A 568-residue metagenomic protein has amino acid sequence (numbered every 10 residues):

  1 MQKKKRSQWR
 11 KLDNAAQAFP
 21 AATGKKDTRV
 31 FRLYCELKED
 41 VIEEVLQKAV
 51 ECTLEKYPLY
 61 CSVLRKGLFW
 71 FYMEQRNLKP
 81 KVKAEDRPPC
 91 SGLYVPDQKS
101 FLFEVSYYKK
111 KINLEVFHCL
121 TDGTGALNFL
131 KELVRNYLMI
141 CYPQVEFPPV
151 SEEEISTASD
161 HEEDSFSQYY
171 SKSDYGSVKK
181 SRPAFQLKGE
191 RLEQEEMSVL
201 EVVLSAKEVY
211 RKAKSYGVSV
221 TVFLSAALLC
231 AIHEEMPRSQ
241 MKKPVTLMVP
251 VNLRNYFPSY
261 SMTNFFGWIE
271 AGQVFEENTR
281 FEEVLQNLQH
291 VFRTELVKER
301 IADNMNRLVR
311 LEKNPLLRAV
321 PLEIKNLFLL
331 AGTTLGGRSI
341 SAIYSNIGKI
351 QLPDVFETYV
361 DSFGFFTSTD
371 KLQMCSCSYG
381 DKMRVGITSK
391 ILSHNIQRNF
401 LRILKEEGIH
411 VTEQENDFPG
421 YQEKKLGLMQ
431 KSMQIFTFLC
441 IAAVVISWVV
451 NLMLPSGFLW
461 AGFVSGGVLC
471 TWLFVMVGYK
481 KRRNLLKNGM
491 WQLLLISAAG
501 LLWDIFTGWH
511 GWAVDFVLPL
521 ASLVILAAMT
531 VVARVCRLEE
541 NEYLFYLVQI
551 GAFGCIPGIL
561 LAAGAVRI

Functional and structural regions predicted by a protein language model:
M1-W70, N77-E104, E234-E415: Acyl-thioester-dependent acyl-group transfer interface
Q2-N14, F103, K111, L120-N128 (+2 more regions): Non-catalytic, low-complexity flexible loops and terminal extensions
K38-E55, E115-K131, E201-P237, V385-I387 (+1 more regions): Acyl activation and transfer enzymes in specialized metabolism, enriched for ANL adenylate-forming modules
A226, L288, G489-I496, L544-I556: Central hydrophobic cores of alpha-helical transmembrane segments in multi-pass integral membrane proteins
N416-L469: N-terminal topogenic module of multi-pass integral membrane proteins
V444-S465, K481-K487, L502-A521, N541-Y543 (+1 more regions): Membrane-helix interface and helix-disruption motif detector
F463-L473, W491-W503, D515-V531, G554-C555: Generic alpha-helical transmembrane segments
L523-F545, P557-A565: Alpha-helical transmembrane segments in multipass membrane proteins, preferentially the mid-helix core
